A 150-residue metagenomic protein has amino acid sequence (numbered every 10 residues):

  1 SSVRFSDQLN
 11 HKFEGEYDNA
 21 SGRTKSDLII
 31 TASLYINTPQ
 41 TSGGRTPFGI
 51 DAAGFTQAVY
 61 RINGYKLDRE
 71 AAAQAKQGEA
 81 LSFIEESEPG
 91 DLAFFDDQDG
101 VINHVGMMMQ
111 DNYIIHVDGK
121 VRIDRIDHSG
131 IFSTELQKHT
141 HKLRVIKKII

Functional and structural regions predicted by a protein language model:
S1-L34, T38: Boundary regions of SH3-family modules and the immediately adjacent low-complexity/disordered segments in eukaryotic
G15-D18, R45, L81, M109-I150: Aromatic- and glycine-rich peptidoglycan recognition patches
I29, A52-A53, N103, L143: A generic alpha-helix preference that emphasizes hydrophobic side chains
P39-P89: Catalytic cysteine-centered active-site loop
L67-I123, S129: ...with weaker cross-activation on analogous glycine-rich loops/strands in unrelated enzymes
